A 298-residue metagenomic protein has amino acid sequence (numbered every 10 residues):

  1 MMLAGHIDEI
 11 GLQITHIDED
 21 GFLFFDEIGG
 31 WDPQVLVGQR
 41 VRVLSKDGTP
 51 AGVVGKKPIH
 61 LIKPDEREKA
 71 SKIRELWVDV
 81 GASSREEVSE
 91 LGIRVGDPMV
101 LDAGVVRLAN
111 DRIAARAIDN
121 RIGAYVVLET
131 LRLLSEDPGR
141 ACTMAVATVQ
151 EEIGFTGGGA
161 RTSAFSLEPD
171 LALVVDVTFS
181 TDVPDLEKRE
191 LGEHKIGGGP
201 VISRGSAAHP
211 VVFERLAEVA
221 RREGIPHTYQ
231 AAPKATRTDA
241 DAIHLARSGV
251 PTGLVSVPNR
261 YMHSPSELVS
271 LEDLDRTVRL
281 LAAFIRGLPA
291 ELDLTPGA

Functional and structural regions predicted by a protein language model:
M1-A298: N-terminal hydrophobic/helix-forming segments and targeting peptides
